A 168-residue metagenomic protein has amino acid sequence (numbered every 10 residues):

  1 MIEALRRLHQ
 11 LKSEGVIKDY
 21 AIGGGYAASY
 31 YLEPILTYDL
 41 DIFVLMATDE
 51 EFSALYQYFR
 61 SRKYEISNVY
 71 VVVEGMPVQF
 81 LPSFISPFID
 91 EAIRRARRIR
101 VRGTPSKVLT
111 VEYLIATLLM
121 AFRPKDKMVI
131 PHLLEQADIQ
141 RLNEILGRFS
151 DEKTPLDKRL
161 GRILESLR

Functional and structural regions predicted by a protein language model:
M1-R168: Compositionally biased terminal segments of proteins
